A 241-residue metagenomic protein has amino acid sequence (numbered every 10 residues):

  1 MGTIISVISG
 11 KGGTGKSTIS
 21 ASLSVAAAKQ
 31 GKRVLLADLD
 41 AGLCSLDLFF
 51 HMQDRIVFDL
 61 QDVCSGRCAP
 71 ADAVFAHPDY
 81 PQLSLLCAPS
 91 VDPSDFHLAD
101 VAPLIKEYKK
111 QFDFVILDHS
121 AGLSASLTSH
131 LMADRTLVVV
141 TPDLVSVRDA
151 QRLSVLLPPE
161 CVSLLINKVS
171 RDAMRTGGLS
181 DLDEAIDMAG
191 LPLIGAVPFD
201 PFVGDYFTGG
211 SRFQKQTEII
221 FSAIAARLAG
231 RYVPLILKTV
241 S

Functional and structural regions predicted by a protein language model:
M1-I4, V162, T176, G230-S241: Acidic-aromatic/histidine active-site loop/patch
I4-R67, F114: Walker A/P-loop NTP-binding active-site region of P-loop NTPases, recognizing the glycine-rich GxxxxGKT/S
S17-S22, V147, L179, E218: Short amphipathic alpha-helical segment that frequently serves as the phosphate-/nucleotide-binding helix
L39-K110, F207-T208: P-loop/Walker-type NTP enzyme "switch/lid" segment
H51-I56, L156-L157, S180-E184, S211-K215: Short, hinge-like loop/turn segments at secondary-structure boundaries
P103, E107-A196, D205: Conserved catalytic-core segment of NTP-binding enzymes
Y206-I224: C-terminal boundary of histidine-terminating zinc-finger modules
I219-L235: Extended, charge-rich low-complexity interaction segments
